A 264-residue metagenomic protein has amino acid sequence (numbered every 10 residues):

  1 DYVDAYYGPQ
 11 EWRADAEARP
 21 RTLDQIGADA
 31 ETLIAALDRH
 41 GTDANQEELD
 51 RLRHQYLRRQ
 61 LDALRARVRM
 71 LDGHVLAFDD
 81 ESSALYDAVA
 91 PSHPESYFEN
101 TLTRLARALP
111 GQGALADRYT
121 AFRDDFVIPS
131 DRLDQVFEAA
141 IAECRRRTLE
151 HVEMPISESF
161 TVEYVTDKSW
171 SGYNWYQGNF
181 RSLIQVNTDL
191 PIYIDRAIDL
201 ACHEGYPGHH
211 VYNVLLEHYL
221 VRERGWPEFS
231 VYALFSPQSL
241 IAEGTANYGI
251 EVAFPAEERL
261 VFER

Functional and structural regions predicted by a protein language model:
D1-R264: N-terminal maturation segment of proteins
